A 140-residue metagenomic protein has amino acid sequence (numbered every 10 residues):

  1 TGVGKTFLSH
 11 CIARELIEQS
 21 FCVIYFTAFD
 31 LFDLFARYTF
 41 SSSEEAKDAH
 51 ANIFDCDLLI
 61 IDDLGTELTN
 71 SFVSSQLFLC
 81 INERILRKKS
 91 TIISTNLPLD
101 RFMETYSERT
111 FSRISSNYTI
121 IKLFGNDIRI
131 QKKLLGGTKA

Functional and structural regions predicted by a protein language model:
T1, A28-F29, D63: Short loop/turn segments at strand-loop or loop-helix junctions that form parts of catalytic or ligand-binding pockets
T1-H10: Walker A/P-loop nucleotide-binding motif
L8, V23-I24, T69, F102: Short, surface-exposed helix-loop/turn micro-motifs enriched in polar/charged residues
A13, L31-Y38, L64-A140: Replace "adjacent to P-loop NTPase cores in ATP/GTP-dependent enzymes" with "adjacent to NTP-binding cores
I17-D55: Short glycine-rich substrate-engagement loop in P-loop NTPases that contacts/grips substrate
F21-C22, D55-L59, R87-I93: Loop/turn-to-beta-strand initiation segments
A49-L58, N117-G125: Short, basic, helix/turn surface patches
